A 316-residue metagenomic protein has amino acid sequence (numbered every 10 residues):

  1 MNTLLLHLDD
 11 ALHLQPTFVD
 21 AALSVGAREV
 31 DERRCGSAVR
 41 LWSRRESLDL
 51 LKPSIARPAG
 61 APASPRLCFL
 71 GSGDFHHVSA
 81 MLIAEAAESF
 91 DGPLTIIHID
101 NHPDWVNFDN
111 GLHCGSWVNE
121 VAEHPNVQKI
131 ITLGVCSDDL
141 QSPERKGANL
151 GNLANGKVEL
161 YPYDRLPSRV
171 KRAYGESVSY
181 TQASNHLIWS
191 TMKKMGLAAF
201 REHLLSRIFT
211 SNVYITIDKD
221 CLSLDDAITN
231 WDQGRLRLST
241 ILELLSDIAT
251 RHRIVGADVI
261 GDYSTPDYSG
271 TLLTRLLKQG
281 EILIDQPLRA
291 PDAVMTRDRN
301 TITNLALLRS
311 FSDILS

Functional and structural regions predicted by a protein language model:
N2-S316: Conserved alpha-helical scaffold segments that buttress catalytic/binding sites
